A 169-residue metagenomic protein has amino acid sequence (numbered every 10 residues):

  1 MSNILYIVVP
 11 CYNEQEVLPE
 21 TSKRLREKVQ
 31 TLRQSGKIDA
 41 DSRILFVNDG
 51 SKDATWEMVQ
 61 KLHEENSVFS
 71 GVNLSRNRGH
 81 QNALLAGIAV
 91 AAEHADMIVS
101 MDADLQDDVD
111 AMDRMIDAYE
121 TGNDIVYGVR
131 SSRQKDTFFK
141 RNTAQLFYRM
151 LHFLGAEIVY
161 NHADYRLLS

Functional and structural regions predicted by a protein language model:
I4-Y6, R43: Cell-envelope/extracellular polymer assembly enzymes that use nucleotide-activated donors
E14-S35: Short, well-formed alpha-helical segments that are part of the catalytic scaffolds of diverse glycosyltransferases
E14-V17, S51, D108: Donor nucleotide-sugar binding loop of glycosyltransferases
K28-D39, A91-D96: Alpha-helix termini
R33-G50, N73: Short beta-strand/loop segment that forms part of the nucleotide-sugar
L45-W56, L105-Q106: A conserved acidic beta->alpha catalytic loop
V72-R76, H80-V90, M97, V109-S169: Acceptor/aglycone-binding surface of glycosyltransferases and processive sugar-polymer synthases
H94-Q106: Short beta-strand-to-loop acidic/aromatic patch adjacent to the donor-nucleotide binding site
